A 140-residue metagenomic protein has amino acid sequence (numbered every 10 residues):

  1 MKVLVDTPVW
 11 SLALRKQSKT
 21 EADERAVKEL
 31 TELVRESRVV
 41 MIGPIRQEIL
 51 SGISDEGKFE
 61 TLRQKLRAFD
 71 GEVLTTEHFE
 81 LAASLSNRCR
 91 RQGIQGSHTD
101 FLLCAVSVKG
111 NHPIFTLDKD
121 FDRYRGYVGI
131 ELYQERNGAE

Functional and structural regions predicted by a protein language model:
M1-M41, S51-R63, G138-E140: Short, well-structured N-terminal submotif of metal-dependent ribonuclease cores
D6-T7, I45, L117: A secondary-structure boundary/capping signal
D6-T7, I49, A82, S107: Generic structural signal for small/hydrophobic residues in well-ordered secondary structure, especially within
W10, R46-I49, F121-D122: A generic structural signal for short hydrophobic patches within well-formed alpha-helices
T20, D70-F115: Active-site neighborhoods of divalent-metal-dependent phosphate/nucleic-acid chemistry enzymes
V27, I42, R46, F59-L62 (+2 more regions): A general structural signal for well-ordered alpha-helical segments in protein cores
R35-S37, K65-F69, Q92, G110 (+1 more regions): Structured helix-beta-strand junction loops
C104, V108-E140: Acidic, PIN/NYN-like endoribonuclease modules and their adjacent C-terminal/linker elements
